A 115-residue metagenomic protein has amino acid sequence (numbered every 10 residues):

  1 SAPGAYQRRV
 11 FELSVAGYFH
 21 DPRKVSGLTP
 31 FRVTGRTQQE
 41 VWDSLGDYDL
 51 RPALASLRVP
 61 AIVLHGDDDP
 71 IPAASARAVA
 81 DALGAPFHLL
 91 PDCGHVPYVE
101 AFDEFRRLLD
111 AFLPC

Functional and structural regions predicted by a protein language model:
S1-L45, A53: Conserved alpha/beta-hydrolase catalytic His-Asp/Glu region
P22, D69, H95: Surface-exposed, flexible loop/turn segments at secondary-structure boundaries
L54-R58, A82-L83: Short, conserved loop/helix-junction motifs that constitute active-site signature segments in enzyme catalytic cores
S56-L57, V63-H65: Short beta-strand/loop motif that positions the catalytic acidic residue of the alpha/beta-hydrolase fold
P70-S75: Conserved alpha/beta-hydrolase "acid-adjacent" motif
L83-C115: Catalytic active-site module of serine/aspartate enzymes centered on a nucleophile-bearing elbow/loop
